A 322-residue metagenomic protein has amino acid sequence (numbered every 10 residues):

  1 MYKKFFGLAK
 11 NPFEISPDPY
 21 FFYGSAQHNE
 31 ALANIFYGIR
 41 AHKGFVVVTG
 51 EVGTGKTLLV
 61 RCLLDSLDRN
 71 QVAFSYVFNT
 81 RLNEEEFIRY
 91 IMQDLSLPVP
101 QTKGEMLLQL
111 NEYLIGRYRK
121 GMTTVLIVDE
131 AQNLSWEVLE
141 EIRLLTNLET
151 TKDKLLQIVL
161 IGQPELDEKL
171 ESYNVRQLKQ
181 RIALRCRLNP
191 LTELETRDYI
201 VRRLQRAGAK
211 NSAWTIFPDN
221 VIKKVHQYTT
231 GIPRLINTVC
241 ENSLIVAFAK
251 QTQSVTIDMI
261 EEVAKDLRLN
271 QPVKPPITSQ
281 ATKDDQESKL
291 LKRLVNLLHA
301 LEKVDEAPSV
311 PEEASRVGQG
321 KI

Functional and structural regions predicted by a protein language model:
Y2-P12, V255-I322: Trafficking entry modules
N11-F13, Q71-F74, L82-Q101: Conserved NTP-binding/hydrolysis module of P-loop NTPases
Y20, A209-L290: C-terminal helical "lid" subdomain and adjoining coupling/linker elements of P-loop NTPases
A41-L63, T80: Walker A/P-loop nucleotide-binding motif
L64-L67, L166-R181, P190: Short regulatory helix/loop adjacent to the ATP-binding pocket of P-loop NTPases
V77-R81, L170, A183-T196: Conserved AAA+ ATPase "SRH/arginine-finger" region at the nucleotide-binding site
N83-E86, P98-E141, T150-D153, T192-T196 (+2 more regions): Mid-core helix/loop region of P-loop NTP-binding domains shared across ATPases and GTPases
Q93-L95, P164-E165, Y173, L191-N211: Conserved AAA+ ATPase "sensor/coupling" helix adjacent to the nucleotide-binding pocket
